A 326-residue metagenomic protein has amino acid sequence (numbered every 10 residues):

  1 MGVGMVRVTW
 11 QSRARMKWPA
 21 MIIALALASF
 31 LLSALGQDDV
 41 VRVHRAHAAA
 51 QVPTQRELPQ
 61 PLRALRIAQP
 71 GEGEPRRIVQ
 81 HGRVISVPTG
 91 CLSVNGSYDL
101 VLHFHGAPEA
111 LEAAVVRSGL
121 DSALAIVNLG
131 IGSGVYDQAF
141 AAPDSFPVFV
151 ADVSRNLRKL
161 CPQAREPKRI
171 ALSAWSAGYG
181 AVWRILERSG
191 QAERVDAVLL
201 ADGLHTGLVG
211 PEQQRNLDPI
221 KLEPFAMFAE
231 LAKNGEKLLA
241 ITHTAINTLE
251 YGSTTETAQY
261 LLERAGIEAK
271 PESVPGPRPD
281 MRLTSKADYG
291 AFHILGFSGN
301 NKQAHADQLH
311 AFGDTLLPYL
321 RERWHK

Functional and structural regions predicted by a protein language model:
I22-F30: Bacterial N-terminal signal peptides
L35-L100, D280, W324: A domain-start/cap signature at the N-terminus of enzymes
N95-L157, D280, F292: Active-site machinery of serine-nucleophile hydrolases
A164-S176: Alpha/beta-hydrolase fold nucleophile elbow
A174-R184: Glycine-rich nucleophile elbow surrounding the catalytic serine of serine-hydrolase chemistry
I185-V195: Conserved hydrolase catalytic core segment
L199-D288, G299-N301: The feature captures the conserved acid-bearing segment of alpha/beta-hydrolase catalytic domains
Q308-K326: Catalytic active-site module of serine/aspartate enzymes centered on a nucleophile-bearing elbow/loop
